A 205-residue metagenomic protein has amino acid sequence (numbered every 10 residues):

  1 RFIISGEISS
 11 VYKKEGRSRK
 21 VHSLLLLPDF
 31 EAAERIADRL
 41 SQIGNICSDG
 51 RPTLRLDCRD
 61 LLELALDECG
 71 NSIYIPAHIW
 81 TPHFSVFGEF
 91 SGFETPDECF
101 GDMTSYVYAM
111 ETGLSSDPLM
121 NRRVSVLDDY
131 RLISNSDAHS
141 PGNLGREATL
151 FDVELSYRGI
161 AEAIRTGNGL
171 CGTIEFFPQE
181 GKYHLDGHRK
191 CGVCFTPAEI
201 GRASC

Functional and structural regions predicted by a protein language model:
R1-I4, S10-K13, V21, D60-S72 (+2 more regions): C-terminal functional module detector
R1-Y108: Extended substrate/RNA-proximal surfaces in nucleic-acid metabolism proteins
V11, A32, W80-F84, S115-M120 (+1 more regions): Active-site environment of divalent metal-dependent phosphoester hydrolases
R39-G44, V126-L127, T166: Short intrinsically disordered coil segments
F84-S91, R122-R123, G142-E154: Histidine/acidic-residue-rich catalytic or RNA/ligand-binding cores of hydrolases and nuclease-related proteins
G101-D102, R122-R131: Short, surface-exposed basic-aromatic patches at helix termini and helix-loop junctions that form
M110, L132-I133: Hydrophobic residues within beta-strands of alpha/beta enzymes
M110-P118, S125: Acidic/histidine-rich catalytic cores of soluble enzymes
